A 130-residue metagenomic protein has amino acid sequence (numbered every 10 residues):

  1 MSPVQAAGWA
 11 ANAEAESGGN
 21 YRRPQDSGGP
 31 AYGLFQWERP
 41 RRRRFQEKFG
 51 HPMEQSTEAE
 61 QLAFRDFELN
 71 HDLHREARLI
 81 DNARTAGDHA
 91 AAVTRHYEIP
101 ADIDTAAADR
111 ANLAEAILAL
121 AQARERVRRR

Functional and structural regions predicted by a protein language model:
M1-S17: Export/targeting segments at the very N-terminus of extracytoplasmic proteins
P3-A7, Q55-E60, A83-G87, D104-A108: Soluble non-cytosolic domains of exported or imported proteins
A6-A10, L34, A59-L62, D66 (+3 more regions): Extracytoplasmic/secreted envelope proteins and their assembly/folding machinery, especially bacterial periplasmic
E14-T85, A92: Peptidoglycan-targeting cell-wall enzymes and recognition modules
N82-R130: Active-site or metal-binding loop neighborhoods of secreted/extracellular toxin and effector enzymes
